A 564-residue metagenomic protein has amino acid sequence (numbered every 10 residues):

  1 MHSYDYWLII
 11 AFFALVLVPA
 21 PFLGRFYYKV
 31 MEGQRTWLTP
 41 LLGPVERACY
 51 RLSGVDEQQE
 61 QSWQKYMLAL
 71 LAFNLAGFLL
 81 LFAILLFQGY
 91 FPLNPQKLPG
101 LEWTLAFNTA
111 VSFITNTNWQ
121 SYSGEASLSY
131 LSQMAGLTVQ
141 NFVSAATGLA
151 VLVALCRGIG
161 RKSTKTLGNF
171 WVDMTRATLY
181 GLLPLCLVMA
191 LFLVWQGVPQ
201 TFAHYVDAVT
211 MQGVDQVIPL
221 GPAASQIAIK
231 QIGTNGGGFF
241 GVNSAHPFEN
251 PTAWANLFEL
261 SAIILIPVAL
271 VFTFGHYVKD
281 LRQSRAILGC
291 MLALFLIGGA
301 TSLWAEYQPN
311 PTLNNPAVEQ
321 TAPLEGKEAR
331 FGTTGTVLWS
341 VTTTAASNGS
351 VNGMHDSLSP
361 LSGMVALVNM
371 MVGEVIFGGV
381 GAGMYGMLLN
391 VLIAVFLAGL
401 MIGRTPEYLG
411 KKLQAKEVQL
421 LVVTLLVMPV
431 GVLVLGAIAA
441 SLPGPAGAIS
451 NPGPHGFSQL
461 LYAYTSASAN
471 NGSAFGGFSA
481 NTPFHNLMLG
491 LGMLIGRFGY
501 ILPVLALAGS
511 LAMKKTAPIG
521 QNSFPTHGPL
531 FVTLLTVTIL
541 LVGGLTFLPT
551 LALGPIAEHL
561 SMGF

Functional and structural regions predicted by a protein language model:
M1-F564: Membrane-proximal intracellular helices of multi-pass ion channels
